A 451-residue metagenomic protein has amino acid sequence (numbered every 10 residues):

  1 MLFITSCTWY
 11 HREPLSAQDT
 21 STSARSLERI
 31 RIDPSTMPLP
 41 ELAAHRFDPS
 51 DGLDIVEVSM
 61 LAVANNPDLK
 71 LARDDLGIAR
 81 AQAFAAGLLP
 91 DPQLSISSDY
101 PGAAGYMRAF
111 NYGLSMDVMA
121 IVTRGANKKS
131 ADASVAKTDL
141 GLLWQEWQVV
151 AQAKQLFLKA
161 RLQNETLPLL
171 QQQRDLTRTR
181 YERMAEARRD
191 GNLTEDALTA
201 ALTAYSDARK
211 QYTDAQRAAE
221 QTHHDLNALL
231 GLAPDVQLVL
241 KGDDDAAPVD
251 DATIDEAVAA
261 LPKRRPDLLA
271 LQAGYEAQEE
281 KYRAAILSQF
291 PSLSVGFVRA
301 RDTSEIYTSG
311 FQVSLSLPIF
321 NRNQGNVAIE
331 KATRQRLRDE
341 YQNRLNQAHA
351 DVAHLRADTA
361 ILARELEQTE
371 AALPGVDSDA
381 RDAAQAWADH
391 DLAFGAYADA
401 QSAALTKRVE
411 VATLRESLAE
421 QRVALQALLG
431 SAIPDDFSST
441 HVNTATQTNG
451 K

Functional and structural regions predicted by a protein language model:
M1-L61, Q216-A260, A424-K451: Terminal intrinsically disordered/low-complexity segments used for targeting and assembly
T8, R124, L140-A260, D358-L362 (+4 more regions): Periplasmic alpha-helical coiled-coil/stalk elements that build and connect Gram-negative outer-membrane
E41-G52, P92-N127, Q237-T253, R283 (+2 more regions): Small/polar, glycine/serine/threonine/aspartate-rich low-complexity segments that form flexible
A64-L71, G77-P92, A104, G113-S130 (+7 more regions): A glycine-/polar-enriched beta->alpha junction
R188-N192, W387-D391, L428: A short glycine-centered flexible hinge/capping loop motif at secondary-structure junctions
A332, L337-Q368: C-terminal structural cap/anchor segments
L362-D391: C-terminal hydrophobic structural anchor segments that stabilize assembly/packing rather than catalytic chemistry
